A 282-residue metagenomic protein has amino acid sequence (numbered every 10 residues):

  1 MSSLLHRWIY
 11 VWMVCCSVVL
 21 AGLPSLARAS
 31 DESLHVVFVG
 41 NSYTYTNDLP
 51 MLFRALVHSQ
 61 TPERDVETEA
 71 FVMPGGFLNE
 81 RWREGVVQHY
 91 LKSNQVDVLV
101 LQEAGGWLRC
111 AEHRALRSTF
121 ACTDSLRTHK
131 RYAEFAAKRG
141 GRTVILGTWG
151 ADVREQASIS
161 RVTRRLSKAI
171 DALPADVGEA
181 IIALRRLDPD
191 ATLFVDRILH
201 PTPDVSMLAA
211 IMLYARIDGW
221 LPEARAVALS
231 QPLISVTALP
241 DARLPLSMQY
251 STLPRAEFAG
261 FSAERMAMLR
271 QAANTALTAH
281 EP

Functional and structural regions predicted by a protein language model:
M1-R7: N-terminal secretory signal peptides that target proteins for export/translocation
Y10-G22: Bacterial N-terminal signal peptides
A27-A29: Boundary at the C-terminal end of the N-terminal hydrophobic targeting segment
L34-V37, Y43-T123: Conserved SGNH/GDSL esterase-like catalytic core that processes O-acyl groups on lipids and polysaccharides
S42-Y45, A151-V153: Gly/Ser/Thr-rich loops at beta-strand to alpha-helix junctions that form or flank small-molecule/cofactor-binding
Q88-M207, I211-A224: Alpha-helical cap/lid subdomain in secreted, periplasmic, or secretory-pathway luminal O-acyl-processing enzymes
A210-P282: Conserved catalytic region of serine esterases and O-acyltransferases that act on ester linkages in lipids
